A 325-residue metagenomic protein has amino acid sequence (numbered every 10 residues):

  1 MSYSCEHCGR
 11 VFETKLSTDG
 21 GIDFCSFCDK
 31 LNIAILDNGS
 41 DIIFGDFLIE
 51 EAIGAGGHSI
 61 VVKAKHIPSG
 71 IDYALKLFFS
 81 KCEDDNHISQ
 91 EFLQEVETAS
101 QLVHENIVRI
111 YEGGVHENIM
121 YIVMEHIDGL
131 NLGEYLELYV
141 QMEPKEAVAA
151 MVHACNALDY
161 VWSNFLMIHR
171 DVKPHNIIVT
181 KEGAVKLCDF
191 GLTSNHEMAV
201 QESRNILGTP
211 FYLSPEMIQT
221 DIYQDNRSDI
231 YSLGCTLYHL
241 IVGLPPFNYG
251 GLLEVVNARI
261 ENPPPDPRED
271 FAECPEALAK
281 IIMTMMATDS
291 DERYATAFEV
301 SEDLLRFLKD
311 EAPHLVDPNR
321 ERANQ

Functional and structural regions predicted by a protein language model:
F79-Q101: AlphaC helix of the eukaryotic protein kinase fold
G113: Activation-segment/catalytic-loop signature of the eukaryotic protein kinase fold
E117-N131: Conserved short submotifs of the Hanks-type protein kinase catalytic core that shape the nucleotide-binding pocket
A150-M151: Activation segment signature within eukaryotic-like protein kinase domains
N156-M167: Protein kinase catalytic-loop region centered on the HRD/HxD motif
V242-P246: Structural helix C-cap motif within protein kinase domains
